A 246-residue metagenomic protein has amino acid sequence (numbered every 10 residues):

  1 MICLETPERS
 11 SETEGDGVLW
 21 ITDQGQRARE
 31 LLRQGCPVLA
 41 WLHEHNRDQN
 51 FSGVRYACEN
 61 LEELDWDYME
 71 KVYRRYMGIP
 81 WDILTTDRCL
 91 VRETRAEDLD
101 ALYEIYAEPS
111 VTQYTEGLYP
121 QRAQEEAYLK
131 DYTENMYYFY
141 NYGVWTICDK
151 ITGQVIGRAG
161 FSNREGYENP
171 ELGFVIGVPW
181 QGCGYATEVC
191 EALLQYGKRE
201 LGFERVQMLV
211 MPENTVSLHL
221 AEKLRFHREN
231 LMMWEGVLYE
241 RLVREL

Functional and structural regions predicted by a protein language model:
M1-L84: Asp-based, Mg2+/Mn2+-dependent phosphohydrolase catalytic module
C3-E5, Y56-P179, Q195-Y196, E200 (+1 more regions): GNAT-family acyltransferases
P7-T13, L193, G197, V206: Short hydrophobic clusters on alpha-helical segments that form packing/core surfaces in small helical domains
L19-I21, V91, V210: Conserved SAM-binding loop
C36-P37, E222-M232: Conserved acetyl-CoA-binding loop of GNAT-fold acetyltransferases
F174-I176, G182-R199, T215-K223: Conserved acetyl-CoA-binding loop-helix of GNAT-fold acetyltransferases
E200-V210: Conserved GNAT acetyl-CoA-binding A-motif
M208-L218, E235: Conserved beta-strand-loop-alpha-helix junction that forms the acyl-donor binding cleft
